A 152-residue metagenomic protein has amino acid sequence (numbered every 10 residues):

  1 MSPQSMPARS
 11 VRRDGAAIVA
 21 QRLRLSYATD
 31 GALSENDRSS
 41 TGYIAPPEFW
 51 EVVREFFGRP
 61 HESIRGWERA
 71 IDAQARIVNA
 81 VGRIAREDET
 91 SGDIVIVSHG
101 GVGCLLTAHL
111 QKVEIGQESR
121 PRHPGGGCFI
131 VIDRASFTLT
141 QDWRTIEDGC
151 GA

Functional and structural regions predicted by a protein language model:
M1-R54, G58: Phosphate-coordination/substrate-recognition cap region in phosphate-metabolizing enzymes
M6-P7, A75, V97-S98: Short beta-strand scaffold positions
R12-R13, V102-C104: Short, active-site-adjacent cap segments at secondary-structure transitions
I18, L105-H109: Active-site signature of alpha/beta-hydrolase-fold catalytic machinery across serine- and Asp/Cys-nucleophile hydrolases
L25-T29, E35-P47, T90-G92, A108-A152: Acidic, low-complexity terminal tails and accessory targeting/binding regions of phosphate-metabolizing enzymes
V53-D72: Short glycine/proline- and acidic residue-enriched helix-loop micro-motifs that form flexible lids or anion-recognition
Q74, V78-R86: Generic structural signal for well-ordered alpha-helical scaffold segments
T90-G101: Generic beta-sheet signal
